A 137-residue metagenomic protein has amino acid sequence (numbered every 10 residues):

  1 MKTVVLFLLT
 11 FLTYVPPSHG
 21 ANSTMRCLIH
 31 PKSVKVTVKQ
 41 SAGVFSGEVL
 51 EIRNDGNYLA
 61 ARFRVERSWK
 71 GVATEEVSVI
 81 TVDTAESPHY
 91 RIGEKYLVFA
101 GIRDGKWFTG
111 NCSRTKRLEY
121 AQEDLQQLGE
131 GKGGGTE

Functional and structural regions predicted by a protein language model:
V4-V5, Y14-E137: Transition segments tied to proteolytic processing and entry into folded domains
